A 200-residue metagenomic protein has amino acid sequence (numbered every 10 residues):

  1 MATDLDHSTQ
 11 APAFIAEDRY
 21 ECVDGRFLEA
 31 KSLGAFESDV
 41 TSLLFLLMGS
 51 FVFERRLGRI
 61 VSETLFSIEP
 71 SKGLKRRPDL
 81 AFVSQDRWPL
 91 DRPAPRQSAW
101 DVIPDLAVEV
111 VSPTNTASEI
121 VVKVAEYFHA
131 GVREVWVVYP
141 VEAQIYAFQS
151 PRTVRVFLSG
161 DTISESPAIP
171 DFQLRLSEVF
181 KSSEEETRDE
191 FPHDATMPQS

Functional and structural regions predicted by a protein language model:
M1-S200: Gly/Pro/Ser/Thr-rich low-complexity, intrinsically disordered segments predominantly at protein N-termini
